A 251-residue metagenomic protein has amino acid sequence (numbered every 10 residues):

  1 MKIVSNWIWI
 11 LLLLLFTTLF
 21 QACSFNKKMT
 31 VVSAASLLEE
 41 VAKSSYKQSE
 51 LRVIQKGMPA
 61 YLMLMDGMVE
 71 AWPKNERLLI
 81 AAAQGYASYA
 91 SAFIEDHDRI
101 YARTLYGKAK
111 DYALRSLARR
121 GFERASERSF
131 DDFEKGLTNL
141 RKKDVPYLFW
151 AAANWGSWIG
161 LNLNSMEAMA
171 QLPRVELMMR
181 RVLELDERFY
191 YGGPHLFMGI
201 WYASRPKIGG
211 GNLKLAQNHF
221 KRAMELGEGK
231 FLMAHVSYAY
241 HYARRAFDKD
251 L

Functional and structural regions predicted by a protein language model:
M1-I10: Bacterial N-terminal signal peptides that target proteins for export
L14-L15: Sec-dependent N-terminal signal peptides of Gram-positive bacterial secreted proteins and lipoproteins
L19-A22: C-terminal motif of bacterial Sec signal peptides marking the signal peptidase cleavage site
S24-G192, L226-G227, R244-L251: N-terminal alpha-helical interaction modules that lie
I80, G193-L196, L232-S237: Alpha-solenoid helical repeat scaffolds
W155-W158, F197-S204, H241-Y242: Hydrophobic face of amphipathic alpha-helices that form TPR/SEL1-like repeat modules and related alpha-solenoid
E187-L215, K221: Alpha-helical adaptor scaffolds
G210-L251: Glycine/small-residue-rich hydrophobic helix-like segments
